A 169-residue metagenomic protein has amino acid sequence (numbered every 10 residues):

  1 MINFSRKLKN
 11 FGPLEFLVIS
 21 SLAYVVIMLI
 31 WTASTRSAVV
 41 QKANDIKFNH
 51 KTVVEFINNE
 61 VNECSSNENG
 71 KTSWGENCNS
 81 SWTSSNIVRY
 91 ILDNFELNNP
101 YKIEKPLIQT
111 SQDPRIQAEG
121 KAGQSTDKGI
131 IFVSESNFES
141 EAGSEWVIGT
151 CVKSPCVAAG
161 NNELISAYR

Functional and structural regions predicted by a protein language model:
M1-K7: N-terminal Lys/Arg-rich, disordered targeting/topogenic segments
N3, T35-R36, A122: A general, composition-driven signal for non-globular sequence regions
K7-V54: Amphipathic alpha-helical segments typified by the pilin-like N-terminal helix that continues immediately C-terminal
K51-S65: Short N-proximal segments of mature Sec-exported proteins
N62-R169: Extracellular/periplasmic head regions of type IV pilus-like filament subunits
